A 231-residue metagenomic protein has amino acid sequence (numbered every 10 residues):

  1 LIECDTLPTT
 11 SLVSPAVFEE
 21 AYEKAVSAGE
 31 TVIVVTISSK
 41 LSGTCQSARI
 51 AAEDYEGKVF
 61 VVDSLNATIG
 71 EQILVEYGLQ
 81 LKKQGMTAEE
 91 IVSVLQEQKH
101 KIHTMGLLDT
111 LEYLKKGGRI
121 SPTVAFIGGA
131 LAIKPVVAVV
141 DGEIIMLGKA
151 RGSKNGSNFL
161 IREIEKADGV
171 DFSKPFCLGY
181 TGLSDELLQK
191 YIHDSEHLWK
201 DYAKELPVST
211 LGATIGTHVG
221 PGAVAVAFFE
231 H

Functional and structural regions predicted by a protein language model:
L1-V13: N-terminal glycine-rich anion-binding loop in soluble enzyme alpha/beta folds
C4, E30, K40, T44-F60 (+1 more regions): Mixed-charge interfacial surface used for oligomerization/domain docking and macromolecular partner engagement
L12-A16, K174: Short coil/turn segments at secondary-structure boundaries
V17-C45: N-terminal glycine-rich phosphate/adenylate-binding segment common to multiple enzyme folds
